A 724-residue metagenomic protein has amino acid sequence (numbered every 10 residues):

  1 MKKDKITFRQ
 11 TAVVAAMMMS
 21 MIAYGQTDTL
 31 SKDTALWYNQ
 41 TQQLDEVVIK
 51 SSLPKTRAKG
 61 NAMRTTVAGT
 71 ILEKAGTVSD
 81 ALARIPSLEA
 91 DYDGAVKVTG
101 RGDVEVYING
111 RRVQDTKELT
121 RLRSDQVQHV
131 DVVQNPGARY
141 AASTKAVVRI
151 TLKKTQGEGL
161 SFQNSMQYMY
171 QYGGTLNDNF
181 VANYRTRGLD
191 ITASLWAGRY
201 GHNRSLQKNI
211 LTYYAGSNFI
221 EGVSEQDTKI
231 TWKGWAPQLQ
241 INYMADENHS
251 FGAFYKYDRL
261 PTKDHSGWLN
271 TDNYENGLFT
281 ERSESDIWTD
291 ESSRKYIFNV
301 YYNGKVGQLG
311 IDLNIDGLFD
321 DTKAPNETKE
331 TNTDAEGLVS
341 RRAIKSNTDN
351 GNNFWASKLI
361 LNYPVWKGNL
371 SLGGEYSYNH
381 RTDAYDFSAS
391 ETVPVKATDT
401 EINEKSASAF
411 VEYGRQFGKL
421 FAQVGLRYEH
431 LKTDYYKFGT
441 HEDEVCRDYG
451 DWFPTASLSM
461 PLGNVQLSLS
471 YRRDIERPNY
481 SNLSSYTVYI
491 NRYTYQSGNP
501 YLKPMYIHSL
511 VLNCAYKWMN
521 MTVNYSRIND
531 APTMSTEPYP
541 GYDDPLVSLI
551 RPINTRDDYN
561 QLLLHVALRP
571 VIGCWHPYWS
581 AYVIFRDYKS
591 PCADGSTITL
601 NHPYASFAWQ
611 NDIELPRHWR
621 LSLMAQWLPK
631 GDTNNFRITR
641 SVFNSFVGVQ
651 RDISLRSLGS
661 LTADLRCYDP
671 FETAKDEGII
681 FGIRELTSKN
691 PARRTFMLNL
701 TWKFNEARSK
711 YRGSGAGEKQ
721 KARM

Functional and structural regions predicted by a protein language model:
K2, A35, E46, V78-A81 (+5 more regions): N-terminal periplasmic accessory domains that precede and gate Gram-negative outer-membrane beta-barrel machines
T27-I71, D91-D93, R101, V133-N135 (+1 more regions): Short, acidic, small-residue-rich periplasmic hinge/interaction motif at the N-terminus of Gram-negative outer-membrane
R84, R111-G137: Short acidic/polar hinge/loop motifs at secondary-structure boundaries that mediate gating or recognition
A141-V148, Q156-Q207, W232-W235: Outer-membrane beta-barrel translocator/receptor signature
T151-M166, N209, V223, W235-L239 (+7 more regions): Surface-exposed extracellular loop regions of Gram-negative outer-membrane beta-barrel proteins
A236-L260, D286-K437, P461-Q466, N520 (+2 more regions): Face-selective signature of the C-terminal outer-membrane beta-barrel domain
F354-K358, S406-S408, K503, S509 (+1 more regions): Outer membrane beta-barrel strand-and-loop segments of large Gram-negative receptors, especially TonB-dependent
T398-E404, E444-R447, I475-N529, S548-L563 (+1 more regions): Outer-membrane beta-barrel signature, preferentially recognizing the C-terminal barrel domain of Gram-negative
